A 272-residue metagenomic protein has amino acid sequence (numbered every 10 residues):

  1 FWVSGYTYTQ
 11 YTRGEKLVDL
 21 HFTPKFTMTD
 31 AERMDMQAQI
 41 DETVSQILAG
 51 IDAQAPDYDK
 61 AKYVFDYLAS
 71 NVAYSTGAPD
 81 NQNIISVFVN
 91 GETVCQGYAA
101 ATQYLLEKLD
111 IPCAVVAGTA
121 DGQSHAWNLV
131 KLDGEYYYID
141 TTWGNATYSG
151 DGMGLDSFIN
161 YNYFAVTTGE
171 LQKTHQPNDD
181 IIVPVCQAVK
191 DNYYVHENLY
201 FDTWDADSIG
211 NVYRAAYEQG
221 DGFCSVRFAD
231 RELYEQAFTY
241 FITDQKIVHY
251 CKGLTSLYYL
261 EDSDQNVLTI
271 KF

Functional and structural regions predicted by a protein language model:
F1-A55, E170-F272: N-terminal accessory/pre-domain segments preceding catalytic cores
L17-F22, S86, N90, E135-T141: Short, well-ordered strand-loop elements centered on a beta-strand within folded domains, enriched for acidic residues
E32-V87: Secondary-structure boundary elements
V64, L68, C95, L106: Conserved hydrophobic/aromatic pocket- or pore-lining residues that grip, position, or stack substrates in active sites
S75-I85, E92, C113-Q123: Catalytic cysteine-centered active-site loop
N90-V94, Y98: Secondary-structure capping and boundary motifs in well-ordered enzyme cores
G97-G169: Hydrophobic/aromatic-rich core segments of domains that either
